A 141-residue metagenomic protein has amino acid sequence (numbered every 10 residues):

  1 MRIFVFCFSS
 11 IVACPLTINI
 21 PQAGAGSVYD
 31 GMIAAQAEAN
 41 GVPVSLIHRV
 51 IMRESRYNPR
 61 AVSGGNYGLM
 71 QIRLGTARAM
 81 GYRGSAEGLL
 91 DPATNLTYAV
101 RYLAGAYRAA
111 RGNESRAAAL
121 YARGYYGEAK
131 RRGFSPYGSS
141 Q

Functional and structural regions predicted by a protein language model:
M1-F4: Positively charged n-region of N-terminal signal peptides that target proteins for export
C7-T17: Bacterial N-terminal signal peptides
I18-R56: Export/targeting segments at the very N-terminus of extracytoplasmic proteins
V28, M32-A35, V42-L46, Q71-G75 (+3 more regions): Extracytoplasmic/secreted proteins, especially bacterial periplasmic and envelope-associated proteins
S55-N58, T76-A79, G124-E128: Solvent-exposed loop/turn segments at secondary-structure junctions within structured extracellular/periplasmic domains
G65-Y82: Substrate-binding/active-site groove segments that recognize and process beta-1,4-linked N-acetyl-hexosamine
E87-N95: A short, structured beta-strand-centered segment in the mid-to-C-terminal lobe of catalytic cores from group-transfer
Y98-Q141: Catalytic and binding regions of secreted/periplasmic enzymes and modules that target cell-wall glycans
